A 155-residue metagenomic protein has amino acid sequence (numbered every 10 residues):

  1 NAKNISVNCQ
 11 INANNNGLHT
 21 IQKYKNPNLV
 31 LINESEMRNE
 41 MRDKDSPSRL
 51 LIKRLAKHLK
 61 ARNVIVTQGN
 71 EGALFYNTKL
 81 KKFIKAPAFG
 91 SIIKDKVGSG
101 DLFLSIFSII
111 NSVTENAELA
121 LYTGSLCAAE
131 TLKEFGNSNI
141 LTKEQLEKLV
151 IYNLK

Functional and structural regions predicted by a protein language model:
N1-S6, I11-N26, D45-K155: Conserved phosphate-binding/catalytic region of the ribokinase-like
N26-S35: Non-cysteine beta-strand/loop elements that form the S-adenosyl-L-methionine
E34-E36, F89-G90: Short, histidine-centered active-site or binding-site loop motifs used for metal coordination, general acid-base
M37-R38, V113: A short, structure-level motif marking secondary-structure boundaries and short turns
E40-R42: Short active-site loop/helix that positions an aromatic residue
